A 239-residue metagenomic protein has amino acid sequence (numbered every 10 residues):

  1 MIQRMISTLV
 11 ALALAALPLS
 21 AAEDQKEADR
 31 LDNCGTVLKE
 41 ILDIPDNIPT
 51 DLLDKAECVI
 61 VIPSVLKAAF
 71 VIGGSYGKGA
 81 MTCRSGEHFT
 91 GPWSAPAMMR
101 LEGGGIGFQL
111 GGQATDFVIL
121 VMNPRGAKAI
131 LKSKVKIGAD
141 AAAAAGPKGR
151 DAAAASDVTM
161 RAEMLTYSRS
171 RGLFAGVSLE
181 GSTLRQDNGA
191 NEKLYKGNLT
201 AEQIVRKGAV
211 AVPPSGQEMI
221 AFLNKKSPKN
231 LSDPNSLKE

Functional and structural regions predicted by a protein language model:
M1-L9: Bacterial N-terminal signal peptides that target proteins for export
A11-S20: Hydrophobic h-region of N-terminal signal peptides that target proteins for export in Gram-negative bacteria
A22-E239: Small-residue-enriched, tightly packed secondary-structure blocks
